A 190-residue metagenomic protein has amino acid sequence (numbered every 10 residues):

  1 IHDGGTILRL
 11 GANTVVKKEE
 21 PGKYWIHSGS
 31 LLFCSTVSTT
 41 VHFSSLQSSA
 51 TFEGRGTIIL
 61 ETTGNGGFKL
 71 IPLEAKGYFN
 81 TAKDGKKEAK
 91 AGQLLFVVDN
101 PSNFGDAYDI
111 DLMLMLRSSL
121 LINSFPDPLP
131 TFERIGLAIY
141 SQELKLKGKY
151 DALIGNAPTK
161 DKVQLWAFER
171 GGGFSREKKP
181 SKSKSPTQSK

Functional and structural regions predicted by a protein language model:
I1-S175, P180: Flexible, surface-exposed loop/linker segments and immediately adjacent secondary-structure boundaries
K182-K184: Phosphate-centric recognition/catalysis
P186-K190: Short, solvent-exposed mixed-charge patches
